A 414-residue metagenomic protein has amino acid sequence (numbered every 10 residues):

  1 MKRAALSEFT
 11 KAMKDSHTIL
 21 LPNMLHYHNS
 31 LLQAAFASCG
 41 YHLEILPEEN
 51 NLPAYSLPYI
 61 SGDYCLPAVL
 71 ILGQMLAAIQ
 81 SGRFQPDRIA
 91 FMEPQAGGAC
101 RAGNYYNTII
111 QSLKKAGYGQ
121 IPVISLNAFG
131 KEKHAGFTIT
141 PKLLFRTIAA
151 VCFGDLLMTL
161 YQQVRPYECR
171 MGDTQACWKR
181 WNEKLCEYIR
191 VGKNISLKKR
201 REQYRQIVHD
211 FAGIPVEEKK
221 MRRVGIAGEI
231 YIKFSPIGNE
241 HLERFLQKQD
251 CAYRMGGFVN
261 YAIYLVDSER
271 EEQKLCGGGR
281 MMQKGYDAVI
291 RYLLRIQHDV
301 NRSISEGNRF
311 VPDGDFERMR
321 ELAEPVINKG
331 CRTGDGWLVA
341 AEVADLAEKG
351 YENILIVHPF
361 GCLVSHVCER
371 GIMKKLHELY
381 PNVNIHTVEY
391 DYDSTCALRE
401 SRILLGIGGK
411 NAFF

Functional and structural regions predicted by a protein language model:
M1-F414: An N-terminal assembly and electron-transfer interface module characteristic of large anaerobic redox and radical
